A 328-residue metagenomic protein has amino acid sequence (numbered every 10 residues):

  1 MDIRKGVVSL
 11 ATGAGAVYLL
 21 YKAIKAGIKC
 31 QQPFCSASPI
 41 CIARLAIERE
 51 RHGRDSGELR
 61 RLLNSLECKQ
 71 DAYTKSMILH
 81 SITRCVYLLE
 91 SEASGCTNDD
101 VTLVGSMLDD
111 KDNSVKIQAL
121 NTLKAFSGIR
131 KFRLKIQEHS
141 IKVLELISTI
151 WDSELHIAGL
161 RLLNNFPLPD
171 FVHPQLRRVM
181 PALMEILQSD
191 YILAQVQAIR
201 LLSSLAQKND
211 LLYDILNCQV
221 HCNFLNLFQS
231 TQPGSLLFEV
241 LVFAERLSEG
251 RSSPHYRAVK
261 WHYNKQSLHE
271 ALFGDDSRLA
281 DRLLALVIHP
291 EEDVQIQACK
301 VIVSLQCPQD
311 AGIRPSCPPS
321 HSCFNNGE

Functional and structural regions predicted by a protein language model:
M1-A11: Membrane-penetrating hydrophobic segments
V7, Q70-R84, D112-S127, E138 (+7 more regions): Alpha-helical solenoid repeats of the armadillo/HEAT superfamily in eukaryotic scaffolding/adaptor proteins
G13, L20-F34, R44-M77, T83-V101 (+7 more regions): Elongated alpha-helical scaffolds that mediate protein-protein interactions in large eukaryotic proteins, primarily
N64-K69, L103-D109, K142-I150, A182-I186 (+5 more regions): Alpha-solenoid HEAT/Armadillo-like helical repeat scaffolds in large eukaryotic proteins
K300-E328: Extreme C-terminal disordered tails of eukaryotic proteins encode short linear targeting/docking signals used
